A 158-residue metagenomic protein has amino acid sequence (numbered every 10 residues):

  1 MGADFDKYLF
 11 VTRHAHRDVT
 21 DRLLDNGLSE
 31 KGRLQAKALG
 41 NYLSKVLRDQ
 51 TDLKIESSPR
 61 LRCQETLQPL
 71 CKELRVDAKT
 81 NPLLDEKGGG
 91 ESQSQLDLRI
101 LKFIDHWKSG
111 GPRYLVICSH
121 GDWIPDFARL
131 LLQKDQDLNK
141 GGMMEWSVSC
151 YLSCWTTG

Functional and structural regions predicted by a protein language model:
G2-T80, L84-K102, D137-G142, S147: Active-site-proximal alpha-helix that buttresses catalytic centers in soluble enzyme cores
Y8-L9, L53, G111-D122: Generic beta-sheet signal
R17, W123-I124: Short active-site segment of divalent metal-dependent hydrolases/proteases that encodes the spacing between
C63, I124-P125: Catalytic nucleophile loop
P69, D126, L130: Active-site signature of alpha/beta-hydrolase-fold catalytic machinery across serine- and Asp/Cys-nucleophile hydrolases
K72-V76, G111-R113, Q133: Short glycine/proline-enriched coil/turn segments at helix->beta-strand junctions
Q95-S109, W155-G158: A polyampholytic, Gly/Pro-enriched intrinsically disordered region
L131-G158: Domain-level recognition of soluble alpha/beta enzyme cores, biased toward histidine phosphatases/phosphomutases
